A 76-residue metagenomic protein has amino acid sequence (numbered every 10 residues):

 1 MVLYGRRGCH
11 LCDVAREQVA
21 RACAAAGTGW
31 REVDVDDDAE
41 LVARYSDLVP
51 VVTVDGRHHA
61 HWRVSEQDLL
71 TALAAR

Functional and structural regions predicted by a protein language model:
M1-A22: Local sequence-structure signature of Cys/Sec-based thiol-disulfide redox active-site neighborhoods
T28-A39: Thiol-based oxidoreductase modules, predominantly thioredoxin-like and allied folds used for disulfide exchange
D37-P50: Short Fe-S-cluster ligation motifs
V49-H58: A short, hydrophobic beta-strand/beta-hairpin element that forms part of a small beta-sheet core
L69-R76: Thiol-/selenol-based redox modules, centered on thioredoxin-like and closely related oxidoreductase domains
